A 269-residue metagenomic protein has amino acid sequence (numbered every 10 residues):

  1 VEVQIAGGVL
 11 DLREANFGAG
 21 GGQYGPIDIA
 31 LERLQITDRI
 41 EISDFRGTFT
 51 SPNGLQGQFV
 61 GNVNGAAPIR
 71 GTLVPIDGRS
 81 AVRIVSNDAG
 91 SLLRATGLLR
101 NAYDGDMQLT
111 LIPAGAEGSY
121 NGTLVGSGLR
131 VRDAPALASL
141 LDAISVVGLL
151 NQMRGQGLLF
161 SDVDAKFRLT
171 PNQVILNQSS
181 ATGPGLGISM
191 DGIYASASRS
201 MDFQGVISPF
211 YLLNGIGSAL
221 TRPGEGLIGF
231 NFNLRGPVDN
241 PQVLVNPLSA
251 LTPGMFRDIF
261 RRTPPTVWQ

Functional and structural regions predicted by a protein language model:
V1-G8, A114: Flexible beta-edge/linker motif
R13-V206, L244-L248, G254-Q269: Solvent-exposed beta-strand/coil patches in large extracellular/periplasmic or lumenal scaffold regions
V206-V243: Surface-exposed, gly/pro-biased binding rims or lids
